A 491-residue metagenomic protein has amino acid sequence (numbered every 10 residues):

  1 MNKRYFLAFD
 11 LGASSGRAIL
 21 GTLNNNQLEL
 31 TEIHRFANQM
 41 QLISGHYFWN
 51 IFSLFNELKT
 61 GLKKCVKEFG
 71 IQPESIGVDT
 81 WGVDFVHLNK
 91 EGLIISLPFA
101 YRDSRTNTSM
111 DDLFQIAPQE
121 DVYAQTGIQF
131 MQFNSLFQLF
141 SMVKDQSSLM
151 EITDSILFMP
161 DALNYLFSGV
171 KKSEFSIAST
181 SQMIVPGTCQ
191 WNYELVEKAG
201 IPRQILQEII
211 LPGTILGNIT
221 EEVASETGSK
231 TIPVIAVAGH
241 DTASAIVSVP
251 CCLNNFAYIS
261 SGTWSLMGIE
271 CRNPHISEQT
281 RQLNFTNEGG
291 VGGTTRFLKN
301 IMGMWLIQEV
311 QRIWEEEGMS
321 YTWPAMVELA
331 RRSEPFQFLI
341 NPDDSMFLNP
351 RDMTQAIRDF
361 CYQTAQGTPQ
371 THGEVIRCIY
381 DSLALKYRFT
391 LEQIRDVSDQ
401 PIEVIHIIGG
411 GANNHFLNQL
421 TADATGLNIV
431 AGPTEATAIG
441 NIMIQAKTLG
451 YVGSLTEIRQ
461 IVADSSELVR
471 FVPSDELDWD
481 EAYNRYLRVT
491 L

Functional and structural regions predicted by a protein language model:
M1-S96, A124, A224-V234, T425-L427: N-terminal glycine/serine-rich phosphate-binding loop of ATP-dependent small-molecule kinases, especially carbohydrate
N2, L7-A8, L20, N107 (+8 more regions): Active-site core segments that coordinate phosphate-bearing ligands/cofactors across diverse enzyme families
S44-F48, Q119-Q129, I205: Short glycine/proline- and acidic residue-enriched helix-loop micro-motifs that form flexible lids or anion-recognition
Y47-F55, I128, Q132, I209-G213 (+2 more regions): Short acidic-aromatic active-site loops that bind/stabilize oxyanions
K63, K67-Y101, Q129-F133, N164-V185 (+1 more regions): Short beta-strand-loop/turn "lid" adjacent to the catalytic site in phosphate-handling enzymes
Q72-T80, S155, E208, Q400-G409: Short glycine-rich phosphate-binding loop at a beta-alpha junction
D79-V83, P212-G213, S261-W264, V404-A412: Glycine-rich beta-strand-to-loop/alpha-helix junction loops that act as flexible
G200-P212: A conserved helix-loop-beta module that forms one wall/lid of the active-site cleft in ATP-utilizing catalytic domains
